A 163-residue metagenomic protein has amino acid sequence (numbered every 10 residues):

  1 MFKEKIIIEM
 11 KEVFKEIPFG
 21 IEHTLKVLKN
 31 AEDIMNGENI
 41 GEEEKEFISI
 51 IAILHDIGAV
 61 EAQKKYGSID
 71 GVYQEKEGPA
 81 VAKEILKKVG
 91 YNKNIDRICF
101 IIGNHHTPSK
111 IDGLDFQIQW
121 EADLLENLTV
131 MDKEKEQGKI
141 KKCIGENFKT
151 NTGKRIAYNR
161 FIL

Functional and structural regions predicted by a protein language model:
F2-L28, I57-S68: Active-site flanking loop/helix segments enriched in acidic
E4, L28-K29, P79-V81, D96: A generic alpha-helix surface/boundary motif
E12-E42, L54, V89, N104-L163: Divalent metal-dependent phosphate-bond-processing catalytic cores, especially two-metal-ion Mg2+/Mn2+ enzymes that act
V27, V72-K88: An active-site-proximal "capping" alpha-helix that borders the catalytic cofactor pocket
E42-E44, N94: Membrane-helix interface segments
K45-G67, G78, C99-T107, D123: His-Asp-centered metal-binding catalytic motifs of divalent-metal-dependent phosphohydrolases/nucleases
Y91, I95-I98: Membrane-interface starts of transmembrane alpha-helices
